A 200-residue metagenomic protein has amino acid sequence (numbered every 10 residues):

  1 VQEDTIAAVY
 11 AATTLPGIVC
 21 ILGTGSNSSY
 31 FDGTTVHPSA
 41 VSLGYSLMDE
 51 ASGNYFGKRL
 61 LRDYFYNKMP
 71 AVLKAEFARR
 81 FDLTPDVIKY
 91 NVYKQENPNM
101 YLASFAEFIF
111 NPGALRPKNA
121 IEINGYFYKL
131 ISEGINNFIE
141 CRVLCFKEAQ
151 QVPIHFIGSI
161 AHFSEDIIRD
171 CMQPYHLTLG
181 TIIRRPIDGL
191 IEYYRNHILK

Functional and structural regions predicted by a protein language model:
V1-A75: Phosphate-binding/catalytic loop of phosphoryl-transfer enzymes
A11-I18, L61-K200: ATP-binding/phosphotransfer module of carbohydrate and carboxylate kinases, centering on a glycine-rich
